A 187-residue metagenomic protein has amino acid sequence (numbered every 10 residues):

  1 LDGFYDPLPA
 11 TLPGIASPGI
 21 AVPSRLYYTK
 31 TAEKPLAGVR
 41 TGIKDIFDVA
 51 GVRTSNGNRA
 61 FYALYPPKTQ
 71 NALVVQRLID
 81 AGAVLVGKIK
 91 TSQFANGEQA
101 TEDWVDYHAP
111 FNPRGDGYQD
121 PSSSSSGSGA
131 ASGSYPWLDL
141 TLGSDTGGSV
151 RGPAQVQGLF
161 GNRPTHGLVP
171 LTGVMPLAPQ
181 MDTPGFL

Functional and structural regions predicted by a protein language model:
L1-T141: Gly/Ser-rich catalytic/binding loops embedded in alpha/beta enzyme cores
S132-G133, D139-L187: Fold-level recognition of mixed alpha/beta catalytic cores in primary-metabolism enzymes, strongest
